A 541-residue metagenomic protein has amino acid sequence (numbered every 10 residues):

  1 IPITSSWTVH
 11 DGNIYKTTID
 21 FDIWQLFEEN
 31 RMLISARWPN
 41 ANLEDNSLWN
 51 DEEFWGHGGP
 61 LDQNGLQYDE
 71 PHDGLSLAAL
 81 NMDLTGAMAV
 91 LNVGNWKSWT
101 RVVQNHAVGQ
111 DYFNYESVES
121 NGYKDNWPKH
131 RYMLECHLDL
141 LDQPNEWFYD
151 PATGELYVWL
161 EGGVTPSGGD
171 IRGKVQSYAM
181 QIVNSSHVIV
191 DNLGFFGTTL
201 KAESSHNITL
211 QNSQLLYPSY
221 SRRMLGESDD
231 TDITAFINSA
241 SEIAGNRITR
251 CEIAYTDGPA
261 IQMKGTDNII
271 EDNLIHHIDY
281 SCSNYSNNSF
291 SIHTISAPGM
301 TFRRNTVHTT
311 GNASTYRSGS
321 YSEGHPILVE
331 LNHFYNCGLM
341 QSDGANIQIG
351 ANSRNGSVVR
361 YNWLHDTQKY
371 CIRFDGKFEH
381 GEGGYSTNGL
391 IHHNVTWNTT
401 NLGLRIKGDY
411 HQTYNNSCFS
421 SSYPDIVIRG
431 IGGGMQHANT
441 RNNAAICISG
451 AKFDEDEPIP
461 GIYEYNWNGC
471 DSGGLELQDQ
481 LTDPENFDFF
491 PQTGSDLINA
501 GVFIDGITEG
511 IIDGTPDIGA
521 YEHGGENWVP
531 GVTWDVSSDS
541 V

Functional and structural regions predicted by a protein language model:
I1-T234, C282, V502-T515, A520 (+1 more regions): Extracellular polysaccharide-degrading/modifying enzymes targeting complex plant/algal/animal polysaccharides
E119-N126, C136, G162-N184, V188 (+4 more regions): Beta-propeller domains
A152, S342, I349, S353-V359 (+2 more regions): Extracellular, surface-exposed repeat architectures
Q181-I189, H206-T209, I233-R247, M263-I269 (+7 more regions): Surface-exposed loop/turn motifs in large extracellular/passenger domains
T198-A202, S219-E227, I233-A235, D257-K264 (+11 more regions): Short glycine/acidic-rich loop motifs that flank beta-strands on beta-rich extracellular proteins
K377-D488: Predominantly extracellular beta-rich ligand-binding scaffolds that present long acidic/polar faces for carbohydrate
D479-F503: Short catalytic/signature loops enriched in Gly
